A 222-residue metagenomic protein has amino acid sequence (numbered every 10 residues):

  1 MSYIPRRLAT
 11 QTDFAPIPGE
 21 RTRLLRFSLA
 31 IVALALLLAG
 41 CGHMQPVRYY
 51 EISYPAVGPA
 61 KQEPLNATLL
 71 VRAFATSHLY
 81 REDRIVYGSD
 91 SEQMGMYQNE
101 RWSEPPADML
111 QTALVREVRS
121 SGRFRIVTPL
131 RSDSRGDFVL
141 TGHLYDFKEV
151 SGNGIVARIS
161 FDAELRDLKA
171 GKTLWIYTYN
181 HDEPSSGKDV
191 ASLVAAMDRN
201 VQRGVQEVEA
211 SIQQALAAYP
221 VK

Functional and structural regions predicted by a protein language model:
I4-L29: Bacterial N-terminal signal peptides that target proteins for export
S28-A39: Bacterial N-terminal signal peptides
C41-A107, A215-K222: A structural "domain/chain start" motif
G42-A60, P64-L65, R116, S120-K172: Surface-exposed short loop/turn segments
F74, H143-F147, N180: Generic short beta-strand segments
E92-R101, K169-E207: Short secondary-structure boundary motifs at beta->alpha junctions and helix caps
A107, Q111-V115, D198-V201, V205 (+1 more regions): Extracytoplasmic/secreted envelope proteins and their assembly/folding machinery, especially bacterial periplasmic
V115, R119-R123, E209-A217: Sec-exported extracytoplasmic/periplasmic mature domains
